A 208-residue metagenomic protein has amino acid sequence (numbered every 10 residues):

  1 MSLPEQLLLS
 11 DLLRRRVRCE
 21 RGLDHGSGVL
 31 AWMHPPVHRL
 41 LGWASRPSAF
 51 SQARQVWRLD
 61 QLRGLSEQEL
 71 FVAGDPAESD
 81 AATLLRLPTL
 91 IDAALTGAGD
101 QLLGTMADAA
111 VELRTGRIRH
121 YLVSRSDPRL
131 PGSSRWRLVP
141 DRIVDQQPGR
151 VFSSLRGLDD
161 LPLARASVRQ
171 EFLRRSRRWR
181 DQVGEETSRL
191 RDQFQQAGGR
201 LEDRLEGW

Functional and structural regions predicted by a protein language model:
M1-W208: Peripheral interaction segments used for macromolecular assembly
